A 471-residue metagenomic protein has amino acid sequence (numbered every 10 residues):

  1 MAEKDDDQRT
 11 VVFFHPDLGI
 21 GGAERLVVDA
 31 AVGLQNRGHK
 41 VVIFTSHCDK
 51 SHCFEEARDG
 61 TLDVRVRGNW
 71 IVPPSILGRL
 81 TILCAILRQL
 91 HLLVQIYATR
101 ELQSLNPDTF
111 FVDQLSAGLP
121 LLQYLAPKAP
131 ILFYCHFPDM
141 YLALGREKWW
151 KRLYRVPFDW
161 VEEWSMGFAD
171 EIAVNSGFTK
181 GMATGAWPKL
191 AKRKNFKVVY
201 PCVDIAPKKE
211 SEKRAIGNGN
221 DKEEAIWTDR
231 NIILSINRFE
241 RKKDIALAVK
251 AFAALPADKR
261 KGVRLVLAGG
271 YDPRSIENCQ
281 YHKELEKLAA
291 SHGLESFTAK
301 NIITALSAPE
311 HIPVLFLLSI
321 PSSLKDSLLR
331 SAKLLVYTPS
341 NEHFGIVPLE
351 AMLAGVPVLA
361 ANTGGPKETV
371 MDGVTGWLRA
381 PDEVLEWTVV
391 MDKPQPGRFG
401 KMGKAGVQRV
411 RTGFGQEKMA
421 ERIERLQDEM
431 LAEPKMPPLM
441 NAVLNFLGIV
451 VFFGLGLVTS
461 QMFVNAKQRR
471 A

Functional and structural regions predicted by a protein language model:
E3-Q8, H15-I20, G33-A85: N-terminal strand-loop element at the rim of the active site of nucleotide-sugar-dependent glycosyltransferases
V12, G217-K243, V249-F252, L265-D272: Conserved donor-binding/catalytic core segment of Leloir-type glycosyltransferases
T109-F111, Y124-G145, K151, F196-K197: Active-site proximal beta-strand in glycosyltransferases
D139, K151-I172: Membrane-proximal helix-turn-helix segments that form the acceptor-binding/catalytic region of lipid-linked
G269, P273, N278-D326: Nucleotide-activated donor-binding/catalytic signature segment of Leloir-type glycosyltransferases, i.e., the conserved
S340: Aromatic "clamp/platform" in nucleotide-sugar-dependent glycosyltransferases that forms part of the donor/acceptor
P357-A360, V370: Short hydrophobic beta-strand element within catalytic cores of glycosyltransferases and related nucleotide-activated
K367-K401: Change "using UDP/GDP/dTDP sugars" to "using nucleotide sugars
